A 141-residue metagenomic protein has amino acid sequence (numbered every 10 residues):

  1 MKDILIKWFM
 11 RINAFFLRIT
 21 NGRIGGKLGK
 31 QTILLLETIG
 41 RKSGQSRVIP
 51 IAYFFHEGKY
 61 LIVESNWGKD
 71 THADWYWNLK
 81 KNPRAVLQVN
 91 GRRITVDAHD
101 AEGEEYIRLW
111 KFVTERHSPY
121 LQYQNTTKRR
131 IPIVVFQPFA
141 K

Functional and structural regions predicted by a protein language model:
M1, A140-K141: Short, Lys/Arg-enriched, disordered terminal segments
M1-G26: Extreme N-terminal tail/first-helix region
G25-G26, A52, W77: Short secondary-structure boundary/capping segments
G29-Q31, R129: Short gly/pro-enriched beta-turn/loop segments at secondary-structure junctions
Q31-S65: Short beta-strand segments
E37-R41, Q88, Q137-F139: A generic structural motif
H56-G58, R92, K141: Short strand-connecting beta-turns/loops that link adjacent beta-strands
N66-Y120, T126-P132, P138: Short, structured beta-strand-loop surface elements
